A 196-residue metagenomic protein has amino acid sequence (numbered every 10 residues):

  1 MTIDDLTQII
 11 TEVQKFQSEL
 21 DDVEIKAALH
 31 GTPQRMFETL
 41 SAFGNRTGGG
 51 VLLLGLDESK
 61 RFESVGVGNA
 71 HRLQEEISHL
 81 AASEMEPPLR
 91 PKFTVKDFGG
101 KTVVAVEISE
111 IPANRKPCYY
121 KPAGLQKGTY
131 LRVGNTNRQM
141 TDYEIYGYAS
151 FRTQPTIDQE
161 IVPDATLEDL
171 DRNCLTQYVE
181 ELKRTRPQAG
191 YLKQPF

Functional and structural regions predicted by a protein language model:
M1-F196: Conserved N-terminal catalytic/coupling substructures associated with nucleotide/phosphate chemistry
